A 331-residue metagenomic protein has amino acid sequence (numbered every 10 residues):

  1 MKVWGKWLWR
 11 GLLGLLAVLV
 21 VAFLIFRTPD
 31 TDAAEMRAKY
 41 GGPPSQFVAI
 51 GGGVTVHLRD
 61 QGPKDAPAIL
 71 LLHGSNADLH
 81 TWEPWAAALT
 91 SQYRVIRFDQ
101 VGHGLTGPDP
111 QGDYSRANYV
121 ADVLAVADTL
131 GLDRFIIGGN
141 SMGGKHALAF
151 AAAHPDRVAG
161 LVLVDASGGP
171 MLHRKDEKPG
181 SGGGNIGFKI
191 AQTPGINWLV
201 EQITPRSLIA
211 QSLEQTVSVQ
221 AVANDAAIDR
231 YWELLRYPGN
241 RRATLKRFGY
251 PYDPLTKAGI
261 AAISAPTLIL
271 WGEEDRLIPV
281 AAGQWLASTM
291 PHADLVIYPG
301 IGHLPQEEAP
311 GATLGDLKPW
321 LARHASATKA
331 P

Functional and structural regions predicted by a protein language model:
M1-P67, Q92-Y93, L132-D133, L321-P331: Alpha/beta-hydrolase fold catalytic core
T28-T31, E35, H173-D176, W198-A262: Conserved alpha/beta-hydrolase catalytic His-Asp/Glu region
G51-V54, R59-Q61, Q100-M142: Active-site loop/oxyanion-hole signature of alpha/beta-hydrolase fold enzymes
Q61-L105: Conserved HGGG/HGGXW glycine-rich cap/lid loop of the alpha/beta-hydrolase fold
A152, V162-N197: Flexible "cap/lid" loop of the alpha/beta hydrolase fold
I263, I269-W271: Short beta-strand/loop motif that positions the catalytic acidic residue of the alpha/beta-hydrolase fold
E274-I278: Acidic catalytic loop of the alpha/beta-hydrolase fold
A293-P331: Catalytic active-site module of serine/aspartate enzymes centered on a nucleophile-bearing elbow/loop
